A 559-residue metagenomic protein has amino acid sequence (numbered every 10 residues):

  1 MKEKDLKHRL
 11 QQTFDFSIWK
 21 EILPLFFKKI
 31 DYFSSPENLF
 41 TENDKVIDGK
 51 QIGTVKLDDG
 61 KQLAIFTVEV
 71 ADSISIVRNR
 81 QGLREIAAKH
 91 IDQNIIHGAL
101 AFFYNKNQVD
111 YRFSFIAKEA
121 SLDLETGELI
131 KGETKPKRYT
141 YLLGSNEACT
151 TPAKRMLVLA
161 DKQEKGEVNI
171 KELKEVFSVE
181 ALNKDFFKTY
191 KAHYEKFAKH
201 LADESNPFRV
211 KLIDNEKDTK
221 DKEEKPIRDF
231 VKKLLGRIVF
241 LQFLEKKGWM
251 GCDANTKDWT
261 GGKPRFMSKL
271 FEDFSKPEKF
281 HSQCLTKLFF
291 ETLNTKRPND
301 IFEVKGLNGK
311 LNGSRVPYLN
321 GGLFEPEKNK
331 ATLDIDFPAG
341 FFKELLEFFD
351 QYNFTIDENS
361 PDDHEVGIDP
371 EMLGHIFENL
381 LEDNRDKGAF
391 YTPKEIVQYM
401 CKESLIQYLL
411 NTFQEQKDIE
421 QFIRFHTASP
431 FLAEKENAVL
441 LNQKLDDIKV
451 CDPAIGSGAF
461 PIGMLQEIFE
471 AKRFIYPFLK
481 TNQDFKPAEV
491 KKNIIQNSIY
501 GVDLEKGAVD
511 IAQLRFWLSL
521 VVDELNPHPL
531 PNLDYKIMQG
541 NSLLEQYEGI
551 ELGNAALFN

Functional and structural regions predicted by a protein language model:
K2-Q62, F66-S73, R78-G82, A88-K89 (+4 more regions): Preference for the N-terminal adenyl/adenosyl cofactor-binding alpha/beta module
L270, E489-I499, D534-K536, G540: Extended charged low-complexity segments that act as oligomerization/scaffolding linkers
K435, V439, F485-K486, V490-N493: Catalytic cores of nucleotide-enabled group-transfer and carboxylate-activating enzymes in metabolic and assembly-line
E470-I475: Post-Walker A helix-loop "phosphate-sensing" segment adjacent to the P-loop in P-loop NTPases
E505, D523-E524, L530-L543: S-adenosyl-L-methionine
A512: Conserved SAM-binding loop
W517-V522: AAA+ ATPase "lid" subdomain C-terminal helix
Q546-N559: Basic, amphipathic N-terminal segments
